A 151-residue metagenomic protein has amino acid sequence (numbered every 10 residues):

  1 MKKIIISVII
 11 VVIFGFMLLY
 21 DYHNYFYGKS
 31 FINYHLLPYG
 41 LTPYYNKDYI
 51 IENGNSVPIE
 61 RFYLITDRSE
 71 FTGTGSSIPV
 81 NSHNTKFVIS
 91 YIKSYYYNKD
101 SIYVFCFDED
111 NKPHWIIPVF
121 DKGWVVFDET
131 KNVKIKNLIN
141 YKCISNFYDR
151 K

Functional and structural regions predicted by a protein language model:
M1-M17: N-terminal Sec-pathway targeting helices
G15-K93, H114, G123-T130, L138-K151: N-terminal export/targeting and maturation segments
Y95-K99: Blade-terminus and WD-like Trp-Asp/Gly-His loop motifs, strongest in beta-propeller folds
F105-D108: Beta-strand C-termini and the immediately following turn/loop, strongest in propeller blades
N111: Substrate-binding/catalytic groove segments of enzymes that remodel or degrade extracellular structural polymers
P118-F120: Beta-propeller blade signature
